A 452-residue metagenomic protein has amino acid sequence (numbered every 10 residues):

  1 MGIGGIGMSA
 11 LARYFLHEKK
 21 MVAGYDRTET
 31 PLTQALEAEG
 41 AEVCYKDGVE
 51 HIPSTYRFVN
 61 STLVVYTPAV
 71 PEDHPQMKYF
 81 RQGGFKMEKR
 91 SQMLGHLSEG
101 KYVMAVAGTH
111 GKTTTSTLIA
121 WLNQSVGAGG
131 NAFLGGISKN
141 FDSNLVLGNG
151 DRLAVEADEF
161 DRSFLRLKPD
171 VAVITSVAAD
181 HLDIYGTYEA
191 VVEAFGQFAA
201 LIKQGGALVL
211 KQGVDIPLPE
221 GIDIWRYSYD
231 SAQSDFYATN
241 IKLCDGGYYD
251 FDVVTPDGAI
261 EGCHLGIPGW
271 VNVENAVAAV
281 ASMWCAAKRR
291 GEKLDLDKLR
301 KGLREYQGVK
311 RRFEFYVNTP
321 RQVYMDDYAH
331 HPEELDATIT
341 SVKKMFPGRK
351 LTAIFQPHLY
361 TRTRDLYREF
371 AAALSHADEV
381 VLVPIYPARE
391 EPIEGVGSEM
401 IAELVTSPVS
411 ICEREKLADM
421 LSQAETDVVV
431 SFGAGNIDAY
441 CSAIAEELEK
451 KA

Functional and structural regions predicted by a protein language model:
M1-K89, M93, Y237-T239, P268 (+3 more regions): N-terminal leader/targeting and accessory segments in enzymes
G7, Y14, E18, G246 (+1 more regions): Nucleotide phosphate-binding/pyrophosphate-handling subdomain across enzymes that bind or process nucleotide phosphates
Y14, E37, H51-R57, P68-Q212 (+4 more regions): Phosphate-binding loop of NTP-binding sites
K20-R27, L208-Q212, T352-F355, D378-P387: Short internal beta-strands
Y25-D26, C44-V49, E88-G95, F133-G136 (+5 more regions): Beta-strand->loop->alpha-helix junctions that form or flank phosphate-binding loops in nucleotide-handling enzymes
E39, G247, A371-D427: C-terminal helical cap/extension that packs against the catalytic core of soluble nucleotide-cofactor enzymes
V49-S61, L165, K416-A424: Short amphipathic alpha-helix with an adjacent loop that forms part of the alpha/beta core around
T62-L63, V171, A207, K350 (+1 more regions): Structural motif
